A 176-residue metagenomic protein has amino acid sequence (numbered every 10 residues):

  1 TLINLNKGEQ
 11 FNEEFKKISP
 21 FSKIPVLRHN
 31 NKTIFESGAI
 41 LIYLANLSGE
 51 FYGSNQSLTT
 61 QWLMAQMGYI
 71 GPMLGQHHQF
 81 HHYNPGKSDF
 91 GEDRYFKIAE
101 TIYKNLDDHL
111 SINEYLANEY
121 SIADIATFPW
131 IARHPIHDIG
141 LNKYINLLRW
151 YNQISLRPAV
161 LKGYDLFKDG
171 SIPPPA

Functional and structural regions predicted by a protein language model:
T1-T101, D107, I112: GST-like domain detector, emphasizing the conserved glutathione-binding G-site in the N-terminal thioredoxin-like
K7-E9, W150, G170-S171: Short secondary-structure capping/turn micro-motifs that flank functional sites
A39, W62, P158, K162-F167: Low-complexity, flexible helical/coil segments
M64, Q79, N152, K168-D169: Short amphipathic alpha-helical surface patches that mediate protein-protein
Y69-A159, G163: GST-like fold's C-terminal all-alpha helical module
D165-A176: Terminal-tail/helix-coil boundary detector
